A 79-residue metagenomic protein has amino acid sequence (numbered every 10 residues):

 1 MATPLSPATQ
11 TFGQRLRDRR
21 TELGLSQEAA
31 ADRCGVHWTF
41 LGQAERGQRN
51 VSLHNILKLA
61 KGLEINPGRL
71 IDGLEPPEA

Functional and structural regions predicted by a protein language model:
M1-E22: A short, Lys/Arg-rich alpha-helix, primarily the initiator
A2, K61, I71-A79: Short, charged recognition helix plus adjacent turn of helix-turn-helix-like nucleic-acid-binding domains
Q14, G24-L25, V51-H54: Residue-level signal for the short linker/turn that defines the boundary of a DNA-recognition helix
R17, E28, L57: Residues within the helices of the helix-turn-helix
T21, D32, K61: Alpha-helical residues within the helix-turn-helix
G24-R46: Short alpha-helical DNA-recognition segment
F40, N50, R69: Residues in the helix-turn-helix
H54-R69: DNA major-groove recognition helix of helix-turn-helix/homeodomain DNA-binding modules
